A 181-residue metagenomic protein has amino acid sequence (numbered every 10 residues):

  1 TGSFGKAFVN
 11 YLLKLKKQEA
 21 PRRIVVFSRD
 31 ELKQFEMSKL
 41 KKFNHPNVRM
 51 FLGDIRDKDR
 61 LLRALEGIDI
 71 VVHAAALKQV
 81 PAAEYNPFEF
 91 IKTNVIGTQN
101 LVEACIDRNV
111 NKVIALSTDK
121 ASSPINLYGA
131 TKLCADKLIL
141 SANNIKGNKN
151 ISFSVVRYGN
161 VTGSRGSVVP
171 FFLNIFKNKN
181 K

Functional and structural regions predicted by a protein language model:
T1-L15: N-terminal Rossmann NAD(P)H-binding glycine-rich loop of SDR-like oxidoreductase domains
K14-K33: Conserved glycine-rich Rossmann-like NAD(P)H-binding loop of the short-chain dehydrogenase/reductase
S28, F51-L52, K92: Conserved residues in the N-terminal Rossmann fold of short-chain dehydrogenase/reductase
D30, L40, D119: Residues in the short beta-alpha loop(s) of Rossmann-like NAD(P)-binding domains
F43, R49-I70: Conserved Rossmann-fold cofactor-binding substructure of NAD(P)-dependent oxidoreductases
M50, A115, V155-R157: Conserved beta-strand scaffold in the Rossmann-like NAD(H)/NADP(H)-binding core of dehydrogenases/reductases
I70-H73, L77-L133, K137, S141-N143 (+1 more regions): Conserved Rossmann-fold NAD(P)-dependent oxidoreductase catalytic core, especially the SDR/UDP-sugar
L127, L133-K181: NAD(P)-dependent short-chain dehydrogenase/reductase
